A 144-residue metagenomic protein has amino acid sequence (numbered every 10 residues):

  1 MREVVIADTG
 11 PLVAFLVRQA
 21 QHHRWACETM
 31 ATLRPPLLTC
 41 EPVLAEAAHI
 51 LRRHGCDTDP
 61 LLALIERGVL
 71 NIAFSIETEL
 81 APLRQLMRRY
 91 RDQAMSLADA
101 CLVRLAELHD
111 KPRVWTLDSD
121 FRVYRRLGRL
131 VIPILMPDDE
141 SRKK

Functional and structural regions predicted by a protein language model:
M1-T39, L51-A63, L135, D139-K143: Short, well-structured N-terminal submotif of metal-dependent ribonuclease cores
R2-V4, I72, L108-K144: Acidic, PIN/NYN-like endoribonuclease modules and their adjacent C-terminal/linker elements
L12, L44, F121-R122: A generic structural signal for short hydrophobic patches within well-formed alpha-helices
R18-Q19, I50, L86, L127: Residue-level signal for well-ordered alpha-helical positions
A73-W115, S119: Active-site neighborhoods of divalent-metal-dependent phosphate/nucleic-acid chemistry enzymes
